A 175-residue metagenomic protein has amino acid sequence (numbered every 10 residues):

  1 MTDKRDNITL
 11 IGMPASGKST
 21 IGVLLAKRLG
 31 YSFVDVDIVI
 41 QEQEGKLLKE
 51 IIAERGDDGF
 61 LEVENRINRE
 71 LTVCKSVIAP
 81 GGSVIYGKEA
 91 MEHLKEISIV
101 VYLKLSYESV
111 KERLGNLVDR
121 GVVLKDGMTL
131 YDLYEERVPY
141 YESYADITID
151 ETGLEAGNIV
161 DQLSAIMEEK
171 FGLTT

Functional and structural regions predicted by a protein language model:
M1-K4, L24, R28, V138-T175: NTP-dependent small-molecule kinase module
L10: Hydrophobic anchor at the beta1->P-loop junction of P-loop NTPases
M13: P-loop (Walker A) phosphate-binding loop of NTP-binding proteins
S16: ATP-binding Walker
S19: Walker A/P-loop
V36-V84, K88-E92: ATP-dependent small-molecule kinase phosphotransfer cores that center on conserved nucleotide phosphate-binding segments
G82-V84, S106-E108, L154: Short glycine-rich anion-binding loops that position phosphate/pyrophosphate groups of nucleotides and phosphorylated
I97-P139: A glycine- and Lys/Arg-enriched "phosphate-lid" helix/loop adjacent to the NTP-binding pocket of small-molecule kinases
